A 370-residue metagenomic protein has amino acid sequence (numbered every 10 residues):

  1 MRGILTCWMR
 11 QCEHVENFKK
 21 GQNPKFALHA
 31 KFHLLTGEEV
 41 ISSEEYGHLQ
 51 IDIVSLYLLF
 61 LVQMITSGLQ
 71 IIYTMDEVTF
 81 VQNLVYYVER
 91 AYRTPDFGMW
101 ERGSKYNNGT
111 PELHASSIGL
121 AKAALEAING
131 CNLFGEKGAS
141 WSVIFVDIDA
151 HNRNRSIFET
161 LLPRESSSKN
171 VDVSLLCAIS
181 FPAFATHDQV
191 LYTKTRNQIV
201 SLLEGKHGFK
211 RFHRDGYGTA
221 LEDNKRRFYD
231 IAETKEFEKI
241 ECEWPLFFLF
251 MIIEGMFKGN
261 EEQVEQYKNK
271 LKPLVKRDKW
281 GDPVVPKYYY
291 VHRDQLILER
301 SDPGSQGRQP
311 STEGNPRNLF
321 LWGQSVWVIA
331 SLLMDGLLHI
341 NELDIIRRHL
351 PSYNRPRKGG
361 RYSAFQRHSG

Functional and structural regions predicted by a protein language model:
M1-G370: Acidic, mature catalytic/reactive cores of soluble proteins
